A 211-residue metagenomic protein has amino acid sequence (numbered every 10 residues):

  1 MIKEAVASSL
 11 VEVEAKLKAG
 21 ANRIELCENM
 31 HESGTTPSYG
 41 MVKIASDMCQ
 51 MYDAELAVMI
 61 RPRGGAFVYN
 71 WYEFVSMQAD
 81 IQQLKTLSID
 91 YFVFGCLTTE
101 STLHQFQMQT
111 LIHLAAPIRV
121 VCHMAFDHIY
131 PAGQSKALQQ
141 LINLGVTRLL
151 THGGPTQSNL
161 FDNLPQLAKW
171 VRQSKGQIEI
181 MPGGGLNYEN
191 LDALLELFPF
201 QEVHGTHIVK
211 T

Functional and structural regions predicted by a protein language model:
M1-E4: Extreme N-terminal starter segment of soluble prokaryotic enzymes
S8-A19, V58, G65-Q83, V120 (+3 more regions): Catalytic cores of alpha/beta
L10-E14, M30-E55, W71-F74, L97-A116 (+4 more regions): Active-site-adjacent beta->alpha loops and helix N-cap segments on the catalytic face of soluble alpha/beta enzymes
A21-G34, Q83-E100, L144-L160, L186 (+1 more regions): Glycine-rich phosphate-binding active-site loops on the catalytic face of alpha/beta enzymes
M30-H31, P62-A66: A short, flexible beta-alpha/helix-coil linker loop
M59-R61, G95: Short beta-strand segments
R63-G64, T98, A125: Short, glycine/serine-rich, charged loops/turns that create anion-binding and catalytic segments at active sites
